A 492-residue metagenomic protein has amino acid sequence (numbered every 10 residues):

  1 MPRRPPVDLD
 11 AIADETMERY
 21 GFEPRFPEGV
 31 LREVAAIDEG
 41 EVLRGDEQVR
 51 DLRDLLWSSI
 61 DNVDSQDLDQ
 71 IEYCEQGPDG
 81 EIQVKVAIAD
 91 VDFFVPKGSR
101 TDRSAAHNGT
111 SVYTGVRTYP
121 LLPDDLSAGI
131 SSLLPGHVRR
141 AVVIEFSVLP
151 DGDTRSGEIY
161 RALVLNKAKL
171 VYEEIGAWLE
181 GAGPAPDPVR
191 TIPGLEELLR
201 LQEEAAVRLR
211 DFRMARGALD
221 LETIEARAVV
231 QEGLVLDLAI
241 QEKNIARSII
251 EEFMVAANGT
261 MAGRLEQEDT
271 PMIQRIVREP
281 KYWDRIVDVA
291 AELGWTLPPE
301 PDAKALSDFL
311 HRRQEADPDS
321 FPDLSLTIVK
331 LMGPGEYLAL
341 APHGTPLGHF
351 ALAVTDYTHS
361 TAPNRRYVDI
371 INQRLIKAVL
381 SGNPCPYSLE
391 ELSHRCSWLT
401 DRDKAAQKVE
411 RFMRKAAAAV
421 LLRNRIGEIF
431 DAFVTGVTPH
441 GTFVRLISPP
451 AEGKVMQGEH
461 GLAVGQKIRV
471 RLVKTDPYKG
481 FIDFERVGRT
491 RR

Functional and structural regions predicted by a protein language model:
M1-F22, F26-M456, H460, V464-G465 (+3 more regions): Electropositive polyanion-binding surfaces
